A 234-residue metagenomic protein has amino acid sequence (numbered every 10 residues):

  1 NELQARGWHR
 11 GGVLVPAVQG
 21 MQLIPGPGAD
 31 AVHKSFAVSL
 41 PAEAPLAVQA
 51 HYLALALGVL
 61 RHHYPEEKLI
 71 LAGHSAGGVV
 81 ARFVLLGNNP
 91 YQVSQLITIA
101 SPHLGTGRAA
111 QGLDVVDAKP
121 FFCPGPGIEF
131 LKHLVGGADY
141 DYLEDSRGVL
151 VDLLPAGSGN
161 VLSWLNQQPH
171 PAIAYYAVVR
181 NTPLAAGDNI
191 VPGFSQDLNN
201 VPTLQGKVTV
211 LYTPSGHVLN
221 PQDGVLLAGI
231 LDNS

Functional and structural regions predicted by a protein language model:
N1-E67: Active-site catalytic motif of lipid deacylating hydrolases and related acyltransferases
E2, R6, F83-N88: Alpha-helical structural signal in soluble globular domains
H33-S35, L69, Y175, K207-V208: Short, conserved active-site loop motifs that form the nucleotide-linked donor/cofactor pocket
A42, G73, A100: Residues that line or immediately flank small-molecule/substrate-binding pockets and catalytic motifs
E43, V79, L104: Active-site loop signature of alpha/beta-hydrolase-fold enzymes
H51-A54, G58, H62-H63, L85-S234: Helical cap/lid subdomain of alpha/beta-hydrolase-fold lipid enzymes that gates access to the catalytic pocket
K68-I70, Q95: Structural motif
A72-G77, A81: Gly/Ala-rich beta-loop-alpha elbow adjacent to hydrolase catalytic centers
